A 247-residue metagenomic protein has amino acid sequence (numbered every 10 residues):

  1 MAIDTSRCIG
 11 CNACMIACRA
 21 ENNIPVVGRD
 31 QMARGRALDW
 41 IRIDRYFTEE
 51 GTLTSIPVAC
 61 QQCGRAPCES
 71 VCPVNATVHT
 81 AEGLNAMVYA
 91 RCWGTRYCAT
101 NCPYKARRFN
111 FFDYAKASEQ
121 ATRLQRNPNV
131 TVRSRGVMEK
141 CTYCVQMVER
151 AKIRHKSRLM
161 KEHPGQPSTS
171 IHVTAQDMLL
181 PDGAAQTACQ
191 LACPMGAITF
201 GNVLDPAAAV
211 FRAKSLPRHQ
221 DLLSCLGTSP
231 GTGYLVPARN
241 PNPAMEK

Functional and structural regions predicted by a protein language model:
M1-K247: Non-ligating segments of multi-cofactor redox enzymes
